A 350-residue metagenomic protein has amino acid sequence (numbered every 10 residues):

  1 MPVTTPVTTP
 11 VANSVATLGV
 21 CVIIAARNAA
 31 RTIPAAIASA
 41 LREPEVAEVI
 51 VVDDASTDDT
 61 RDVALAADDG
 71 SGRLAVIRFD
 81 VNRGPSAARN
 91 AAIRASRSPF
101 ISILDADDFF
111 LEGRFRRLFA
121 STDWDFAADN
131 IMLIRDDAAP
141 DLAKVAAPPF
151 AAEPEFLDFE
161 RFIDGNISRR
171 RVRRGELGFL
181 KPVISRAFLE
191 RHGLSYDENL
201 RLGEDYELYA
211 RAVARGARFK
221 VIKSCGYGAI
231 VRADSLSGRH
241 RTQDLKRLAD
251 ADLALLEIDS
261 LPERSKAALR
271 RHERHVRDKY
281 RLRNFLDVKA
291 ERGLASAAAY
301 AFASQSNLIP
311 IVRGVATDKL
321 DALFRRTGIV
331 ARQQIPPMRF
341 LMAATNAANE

Functional and structural regions predicted by a protein language model:
P2-Q243: Nucleotide-sugar donor-binding/catalytic module of glycosyltransferases that assemble extracellular/cell-envelope
V221-E350: C-terminal subregions of glycosyltransferases and related glycan-biosynthesis enzymes
